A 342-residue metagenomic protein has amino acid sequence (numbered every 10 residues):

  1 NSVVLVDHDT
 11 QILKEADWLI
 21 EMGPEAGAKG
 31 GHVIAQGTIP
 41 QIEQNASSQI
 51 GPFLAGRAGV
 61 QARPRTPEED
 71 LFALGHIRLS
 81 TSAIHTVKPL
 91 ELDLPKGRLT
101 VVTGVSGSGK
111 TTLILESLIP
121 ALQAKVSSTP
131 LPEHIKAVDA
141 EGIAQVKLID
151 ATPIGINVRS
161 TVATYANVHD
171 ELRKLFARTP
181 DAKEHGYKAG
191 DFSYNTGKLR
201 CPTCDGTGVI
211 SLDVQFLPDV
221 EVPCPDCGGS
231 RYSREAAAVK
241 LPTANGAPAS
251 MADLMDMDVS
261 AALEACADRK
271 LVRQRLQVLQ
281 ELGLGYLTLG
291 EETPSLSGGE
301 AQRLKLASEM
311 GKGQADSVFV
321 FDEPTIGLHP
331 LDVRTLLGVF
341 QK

Functional and structural regions predicted by a protein language model:
N1-K342: Conserved phosphate-binding elements of NTP-dependent enzyme cores
